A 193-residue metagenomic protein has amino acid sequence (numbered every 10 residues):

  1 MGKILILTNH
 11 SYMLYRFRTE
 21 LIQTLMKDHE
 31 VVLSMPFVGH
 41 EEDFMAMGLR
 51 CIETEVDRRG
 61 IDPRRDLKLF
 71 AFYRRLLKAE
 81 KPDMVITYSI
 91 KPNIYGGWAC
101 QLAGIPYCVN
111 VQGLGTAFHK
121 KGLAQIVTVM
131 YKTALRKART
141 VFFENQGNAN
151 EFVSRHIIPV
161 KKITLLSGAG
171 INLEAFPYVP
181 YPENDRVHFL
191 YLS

Functional and structural regions predicted by a protein language model:
G2-T8, C100-A117, Y131, F142 (+1 more regions): Active-site proximal beta-strand in glycosyltransferases
I6-R64, K162-L165: N-terminal strand-loop element at the rim of the active site of nucleotide-sugar-dependent glycosyltransferases
Y15-F17, R64-A71, P106-C108, G115-K137: Nucleotide-sugar donor phosphate/pyrophosphate-binding loop at the beta->alpha transition of glycosyltransferases
M35, T87, F143-E144: Short beta-strand scaffold positions
E42, A138-I163, G170-A175: A short, active-site helix/loop in glycosyltransferases that binds the activated sugar's phosphate group
V56-V85, I94-W98, L102, Q125-T133: An amphipathic, basic-hydrophobic alpha-helix
T87-N93, V111: Short His-centered aromatic/hydrophobic patch
P180-S193: Conserved donor-binding/catalytic core segment of Leloir-type glycosyltransferases
